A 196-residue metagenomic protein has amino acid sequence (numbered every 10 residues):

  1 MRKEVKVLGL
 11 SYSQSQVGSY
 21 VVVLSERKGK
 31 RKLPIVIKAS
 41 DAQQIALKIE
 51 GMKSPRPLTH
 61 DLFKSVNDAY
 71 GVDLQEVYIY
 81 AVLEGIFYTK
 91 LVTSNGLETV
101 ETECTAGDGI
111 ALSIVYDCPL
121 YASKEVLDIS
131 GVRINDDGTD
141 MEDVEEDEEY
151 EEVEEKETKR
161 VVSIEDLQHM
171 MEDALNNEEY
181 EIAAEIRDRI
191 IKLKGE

Functional and structural regions predicted by a protein language model:
M1-Y116, L120-E149, V153-R160: Divalent-cation
E165: Long C-terminal interaction/binding lobes of large macromolecular proteins
E181, E185-E196: Short, charge-rich amphipathic alpha-helical segments embedded in non-transmembrane helical bundles/solenoids
